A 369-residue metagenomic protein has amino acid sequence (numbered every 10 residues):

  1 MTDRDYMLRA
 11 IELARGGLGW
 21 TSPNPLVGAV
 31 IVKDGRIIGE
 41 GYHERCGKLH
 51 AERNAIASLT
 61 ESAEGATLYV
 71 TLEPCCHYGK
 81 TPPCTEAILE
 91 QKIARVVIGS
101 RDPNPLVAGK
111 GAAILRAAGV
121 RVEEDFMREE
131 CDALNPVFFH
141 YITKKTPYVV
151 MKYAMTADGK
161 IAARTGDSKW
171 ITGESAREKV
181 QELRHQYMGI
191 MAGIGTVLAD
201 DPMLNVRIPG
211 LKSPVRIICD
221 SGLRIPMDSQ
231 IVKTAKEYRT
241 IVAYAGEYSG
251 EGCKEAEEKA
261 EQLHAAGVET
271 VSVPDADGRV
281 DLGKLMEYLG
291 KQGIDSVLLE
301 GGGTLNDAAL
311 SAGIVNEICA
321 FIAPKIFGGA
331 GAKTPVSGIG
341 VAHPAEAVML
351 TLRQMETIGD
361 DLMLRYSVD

Functional and structural regions predicted by a protein language model:
T2-N24, A63, K80, Y148-V149 (+1 more regions): Enzymes that bind and transform nitrogen-containing heteroaromatic metabolites
L8, E12-R15, G39, H50-R53 (+4 more regions): A broad detector of short, well-ordered amphipathic alpha-helices that serve as recognition/interaction surfaces
W20-P23, K48, A112, F126-A154: Proteins enriched for Cys/Gly/acidic motifs involved in redox and nucleic-acid/cofactor modification
G28: Helix-turn-helix
I31-E130, V215, A235-K236, Y248-E251 (+1 more regions): Zn2+-dependent cytidine deaminase-like catalytic core
A51, F138-F139, A309, F321: Aromatic-residue hotspot detector
L59, R116-A117, I142-K144, E317 (+1 more regions): Short alpha-helix boundary/capping motifs
N104, A108, E124-M127, I142-T146 (+1 more regions): Short capping loops/turns at secondary-structure boundaries
